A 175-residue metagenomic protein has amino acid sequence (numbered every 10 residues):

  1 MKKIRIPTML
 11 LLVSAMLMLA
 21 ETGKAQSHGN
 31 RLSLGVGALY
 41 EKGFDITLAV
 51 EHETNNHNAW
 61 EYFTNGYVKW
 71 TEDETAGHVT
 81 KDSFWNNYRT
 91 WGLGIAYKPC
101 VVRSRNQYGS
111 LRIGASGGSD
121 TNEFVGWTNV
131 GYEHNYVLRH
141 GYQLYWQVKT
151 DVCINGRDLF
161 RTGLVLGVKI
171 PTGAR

Functional and structural regions predicted by a protein language model:
M1-I6, Q26: Positively charged n-region of N-terminal signal peptides that target proteins for export
M9-M18: Bacterial N-terminal signal peptides
L17-E21, G109: A broad helix-preferring feature
E21-E74, G163, K169-R175: Short glycine/proline- and aromatic-enriched beta-strand/turn motifs that initiate or cap beta-hairpins
N30-L34, G77-K81, V148-K149: Extracytoplasmic loops and strand-loop junctions of Gram-negative outer membrane beta-barrel proteins
L34-T47, N87-R89, S116-W127, V152-G163: Solvent-exposed loop/turn segments connecting transmembrane beta-strands in outer-membrane beta-barrel proteins
E51-L144: Gram-negative (and chloroplast) outer-membrane scaffold detector with strong preference for beta-barrel transmembrane
T121, N129-R175: Gram-negative outer-membrane beta-barrel domains
